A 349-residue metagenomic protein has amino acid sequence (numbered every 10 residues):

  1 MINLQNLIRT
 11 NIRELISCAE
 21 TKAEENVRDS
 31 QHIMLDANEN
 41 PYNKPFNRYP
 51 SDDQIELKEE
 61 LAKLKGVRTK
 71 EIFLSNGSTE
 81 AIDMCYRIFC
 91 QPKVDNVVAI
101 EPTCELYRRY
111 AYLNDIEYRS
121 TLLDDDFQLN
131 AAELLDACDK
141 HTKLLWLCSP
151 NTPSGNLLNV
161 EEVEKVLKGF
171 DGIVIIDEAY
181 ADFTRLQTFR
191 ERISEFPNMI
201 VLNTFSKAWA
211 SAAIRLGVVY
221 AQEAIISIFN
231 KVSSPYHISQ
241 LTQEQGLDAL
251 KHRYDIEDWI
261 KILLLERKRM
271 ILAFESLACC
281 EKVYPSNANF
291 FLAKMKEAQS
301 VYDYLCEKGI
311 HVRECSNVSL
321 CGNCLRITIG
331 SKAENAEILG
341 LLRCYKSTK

Functional and structural regions predicted by a protein language model:
M1-K63: N-terminal "arm"/small-domain region of PLP-dependent enzymes with the aminotransferase-like
L4-L7, Q91-L147: PLP-dependent aminotransferase-like
K58-N96, N114: Phosphate-binding glycine-rich loop
Y112, L129-K140, P153-V174, E178-A208: Active-site pre-lysine segment of PLP-dependent enzymes
E161, E307-K308, N317-K349: PLP-dependent enzyme catalytic core of the Aspartate aminotransferase-like
N198-S276, K282-V283: PLP-dependent aminotransferase class I/II
L263-L264, S276-K308: Conserved PLP-binding catalytic core of the aspartate aminotransferase-like
